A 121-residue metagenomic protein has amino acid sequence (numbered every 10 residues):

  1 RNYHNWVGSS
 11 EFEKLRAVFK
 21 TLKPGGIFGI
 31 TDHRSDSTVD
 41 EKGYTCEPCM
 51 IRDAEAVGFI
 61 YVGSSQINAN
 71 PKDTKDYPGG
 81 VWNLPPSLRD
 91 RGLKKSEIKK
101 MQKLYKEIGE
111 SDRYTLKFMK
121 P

Functional and structural regions predicted by a protein language model:
R1-F12: A short SAM/SAH-binding and catalytic strip from SAM-dependent methyltransferases
S10-P24: A short glycine-rich, Lys/Arg-flanked "PGG" loop and its adjoining helix->strand segment in the class I
K23-F28, V57-Y61: Loop/turn elements at helix/coil->beta-strand transitions in domains of secreted/extracellular proteins
G25-S37: Conserved beta-strand signature within the Rossmann-like core of class I S-adenosyl-L-methionine
I30-H33, Y61-A69: Surface-exposed patches in mature extracellular/periplasmic domains of secreted proteins
T38, P71-D73: Generic structural signal for helix capping and beta-alpha/helix-loop junctions
G43-S64: Short alpha-helix
V57, T74-P121: Core SAM-dependent methyltransferase catalytic element
